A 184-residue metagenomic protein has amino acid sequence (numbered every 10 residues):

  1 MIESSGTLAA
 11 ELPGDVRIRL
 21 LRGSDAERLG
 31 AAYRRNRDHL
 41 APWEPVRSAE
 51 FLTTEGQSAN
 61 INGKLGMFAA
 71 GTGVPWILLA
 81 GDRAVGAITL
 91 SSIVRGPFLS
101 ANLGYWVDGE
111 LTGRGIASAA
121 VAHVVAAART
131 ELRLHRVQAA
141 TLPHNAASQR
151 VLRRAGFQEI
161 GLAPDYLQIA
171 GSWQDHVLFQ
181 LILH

Functional and structural regions predicted by a protein language model:
M1-R28, A32-H39, P75-H184: Acyl-donor (CoA/ACP) binding surface of acyl/acetyltransferases
G23, R34, F51-S58, T72: Generic alpha-helical scaffold signal
A41-N62: Conserved GNAT-fold acetyl-CoA-binding loop/helix
A49-F51, N62-I77: A short helix-loop-beta-strand connector motif used in the catalytic cores of GNAT acetyltransferases and, in some
G56-A69, A87-R95: Short, charged low-complexity intrinsically disordered segments located at boundaries of structured domains
